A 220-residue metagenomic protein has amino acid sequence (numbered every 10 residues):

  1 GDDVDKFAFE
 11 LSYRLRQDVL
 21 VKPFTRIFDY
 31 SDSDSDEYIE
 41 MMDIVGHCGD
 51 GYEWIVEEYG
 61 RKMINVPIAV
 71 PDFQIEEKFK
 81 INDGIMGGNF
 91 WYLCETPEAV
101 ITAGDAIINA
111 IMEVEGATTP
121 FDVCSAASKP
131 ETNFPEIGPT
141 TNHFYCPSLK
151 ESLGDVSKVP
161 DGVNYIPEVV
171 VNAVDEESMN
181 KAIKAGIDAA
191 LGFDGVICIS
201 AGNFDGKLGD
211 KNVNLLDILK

Functional and structural regions predicted by a protein language model:
D5, F9-I166, E176-K181, A185-D194 (+1 more regions): Conserved mixed alpha/beta catalytic, RNA-binding, or beta-rich assembly cores of soluble enzyme, regulatory
